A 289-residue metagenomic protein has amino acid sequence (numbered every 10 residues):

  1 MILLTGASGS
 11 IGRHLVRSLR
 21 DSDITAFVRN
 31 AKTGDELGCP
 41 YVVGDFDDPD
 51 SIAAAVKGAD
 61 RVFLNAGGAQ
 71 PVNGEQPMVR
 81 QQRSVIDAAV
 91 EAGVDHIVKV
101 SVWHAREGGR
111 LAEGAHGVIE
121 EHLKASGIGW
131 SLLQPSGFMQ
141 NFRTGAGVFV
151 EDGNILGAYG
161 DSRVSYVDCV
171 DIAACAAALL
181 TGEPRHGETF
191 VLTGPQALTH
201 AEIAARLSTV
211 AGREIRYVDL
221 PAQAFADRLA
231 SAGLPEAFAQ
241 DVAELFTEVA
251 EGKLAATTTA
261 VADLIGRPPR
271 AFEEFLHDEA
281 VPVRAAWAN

Functional and structural regions predicted by a protein language model:
I2-S22: N-terminal Rossmann NAD(P)H-binding glycine-rich loop of SDR-like oxidoreductase domains
R13, V28-E91: NAD(P)H-binding glycine-rich loop region in Rossmannoid oxidoreductase-like domains and their noncatalytic homologs
G68-D152: Glycine-/Pro-rich loop/turn segments that contact NAD(P) or position catalytic residues in Rossmann-like domains
A112, N141-F149, L179-T189, A255 (+1 more regions): Glycine/proline-rich active-site loop of Rossmann-fold NAD(P)-dependent oxidoreductases
A158-A178, E188, T199: Substrate-positioning beta->alpha
A158-S162, F190-A197, G212, D219 (+1 more regions): Glycine-rich Rossmann NAD(P)(H)-binding loop
A197, R206-E251, A288-N289: Terminal hydrophobic/aromatic helix or amphipathic segment near a protein terminus
A260, I265-N289: Amphipathic terminal alpha-helices
